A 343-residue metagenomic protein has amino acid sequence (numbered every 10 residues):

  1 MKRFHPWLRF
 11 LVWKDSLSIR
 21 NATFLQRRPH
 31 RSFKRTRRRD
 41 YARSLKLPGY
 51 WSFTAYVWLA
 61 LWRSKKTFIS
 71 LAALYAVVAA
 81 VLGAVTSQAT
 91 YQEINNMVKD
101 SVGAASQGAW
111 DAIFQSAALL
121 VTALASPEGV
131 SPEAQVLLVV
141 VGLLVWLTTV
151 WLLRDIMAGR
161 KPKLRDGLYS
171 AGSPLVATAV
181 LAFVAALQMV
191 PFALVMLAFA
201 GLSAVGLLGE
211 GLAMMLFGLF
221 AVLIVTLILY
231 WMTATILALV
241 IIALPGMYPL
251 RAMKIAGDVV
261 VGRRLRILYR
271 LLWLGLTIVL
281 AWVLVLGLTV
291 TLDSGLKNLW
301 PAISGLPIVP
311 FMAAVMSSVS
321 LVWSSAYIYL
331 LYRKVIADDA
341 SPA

Functional and structural regions predicted by a protein language model:
K2-Y50, Y56, V77-V78, E93-A125 (+3 more regions): Juxtamembrane transition segments at transmembrane-helix termini in multipass membrane proteins
W51-S64, R165: Cytosolic juxtamembrane amphipathic/interface segments immediately preceding and feeding into a transmembrane helix
W58-L74, L175-V180, V261-L272: Membrane-interface helix starts
T67-N96, V140, L144, V184-M196 (+1 more regions): Hydrophobic alpha-helical transmembrane segments of multi-pass membrane transport/permease proteins
S126-V139, R165-F192, L212-V225: Alpha-helical membrane-spanning segments of integral membrane proteins, especially the hydrophobic core of TM bundles
S131-D155, A234, V319-V335: Transmembrane alpha-helical segments in integral membrane proteins
L144-S173: Hydrophobic transmembrane alpha-helix segments characteristic of membrane transport and insertion machinery
A198-F220, V290-I308: Membrane-interfacial helix-loop-helix connectors in multipass membrane proteins
